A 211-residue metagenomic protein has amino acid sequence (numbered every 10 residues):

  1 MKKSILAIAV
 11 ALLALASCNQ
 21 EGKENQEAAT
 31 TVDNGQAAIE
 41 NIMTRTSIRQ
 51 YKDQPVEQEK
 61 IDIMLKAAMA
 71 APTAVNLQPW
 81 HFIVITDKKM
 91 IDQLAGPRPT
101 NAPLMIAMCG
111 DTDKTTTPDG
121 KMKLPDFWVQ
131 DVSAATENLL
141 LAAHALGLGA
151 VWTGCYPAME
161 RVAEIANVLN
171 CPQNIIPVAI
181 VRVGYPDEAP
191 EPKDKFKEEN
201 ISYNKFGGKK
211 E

Functional and structural regions predicted by a protein language model:
M1-A29: Bacterial Sec-dependent N-terminal signal peptides
C18-E211: Acidic, surface-exposed loops and disordered segments
